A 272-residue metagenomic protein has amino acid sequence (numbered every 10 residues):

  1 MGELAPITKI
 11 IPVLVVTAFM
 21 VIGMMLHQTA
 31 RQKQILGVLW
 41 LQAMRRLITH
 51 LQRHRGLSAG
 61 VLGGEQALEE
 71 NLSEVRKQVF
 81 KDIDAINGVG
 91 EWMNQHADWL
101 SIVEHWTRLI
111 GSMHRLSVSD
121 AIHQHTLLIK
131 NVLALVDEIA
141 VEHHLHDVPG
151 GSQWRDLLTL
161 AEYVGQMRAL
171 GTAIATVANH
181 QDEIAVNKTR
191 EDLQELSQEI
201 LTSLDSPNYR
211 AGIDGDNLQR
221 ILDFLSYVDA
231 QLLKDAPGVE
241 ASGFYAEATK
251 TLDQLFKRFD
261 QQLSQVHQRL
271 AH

Functional and structural regions predicted by a protein language model:
G2-H272: Hydrophobic alpha-helical segments
